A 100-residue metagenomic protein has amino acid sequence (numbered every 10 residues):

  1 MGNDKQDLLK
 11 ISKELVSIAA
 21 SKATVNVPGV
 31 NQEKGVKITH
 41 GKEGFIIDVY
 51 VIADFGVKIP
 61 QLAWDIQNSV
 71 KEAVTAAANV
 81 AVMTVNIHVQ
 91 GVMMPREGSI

Functional and structural regions predicted by a protein language model:
G2, S17, S21, H88-I100: Polar/charged, Gly/Pro-rich intrinsically disordered segments
G2-D4, T39: Extended, well-folded interaction surfaces typified by the phenylalanyl-tRNA synthetase beta subunit core
L8, T24, V70: Residue-level signature of catalytic and energy-coupling elements of molecular machines, predominantly ATP/GTP-dependent
I11-N31: N-terminal first-folded block
A20, I59-V80: Short, non-transmembrane amphipathic alpha-helical segments
V25-E33, A76-A81: Short secondary-structure junctions
V27-I52, Q90-G91: Short edge beta-strands and adjacent turn/loop segments
E72-P95: C-terminal structural segments of small proteins and small subunits
